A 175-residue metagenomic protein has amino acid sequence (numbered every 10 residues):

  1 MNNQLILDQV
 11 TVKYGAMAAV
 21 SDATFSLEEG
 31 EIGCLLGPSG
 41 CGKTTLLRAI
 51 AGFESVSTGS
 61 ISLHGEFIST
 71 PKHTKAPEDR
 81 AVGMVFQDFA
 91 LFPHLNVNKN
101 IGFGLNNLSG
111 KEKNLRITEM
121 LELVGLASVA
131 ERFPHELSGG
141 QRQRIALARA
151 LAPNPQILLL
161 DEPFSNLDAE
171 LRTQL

Functional and structural regions predicted by a protein language model:
G15, L95-L115, L123: ABC-type ATPase nucleotide-binding domains, specifically the catalytic core motifs of the NBD
L36-P38: The feature captures the beta-strand-to-loop junction immediately N-terminal to the Walker
S60-R80: ABC ATPase NBD Q-loop/coupling interface
E66-S69, K111-V129: Conserved ABC ATPase "signature" region
F133-L137, Q141-Q143: Conserved ABC ATPase signature
A152-Q156: A short, proline-enriched helix->beta-strand linker immediately N-terminal to the Walker B motif in ABC-type P-loop
L158-E162: Catalytic Walker B motif of ABC-type/P-loop ATPase nucleotide-binding domains
